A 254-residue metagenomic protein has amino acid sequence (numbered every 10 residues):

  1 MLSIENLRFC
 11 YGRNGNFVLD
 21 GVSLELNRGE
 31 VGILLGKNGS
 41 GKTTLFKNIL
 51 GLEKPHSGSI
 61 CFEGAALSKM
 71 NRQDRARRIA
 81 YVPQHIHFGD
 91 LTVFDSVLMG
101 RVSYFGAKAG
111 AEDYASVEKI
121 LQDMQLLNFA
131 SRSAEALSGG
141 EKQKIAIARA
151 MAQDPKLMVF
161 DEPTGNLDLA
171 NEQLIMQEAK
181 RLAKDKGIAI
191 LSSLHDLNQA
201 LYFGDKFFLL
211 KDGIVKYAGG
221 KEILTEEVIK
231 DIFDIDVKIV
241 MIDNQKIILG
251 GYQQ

Functional and structural regions predicted by a protein language model:
M1-I4, R8-G21, R28, K69-N71: A short, flexible loop at the N-terminus of ABC-type nucleotide-binding domains that lies
L35-K37: The feature captures the beta-strand-to-loop junction immediately N-terminal to the Walker
L50: Helix-to-loop junction immediately C-terminal to a conserved catalytic motif
G58-A66, R75: Conserved ABC transporter NBD signature motif
A111-F129, D154: Conserved ABC ATPase "signature" region
S133-L137, E141: Conserved ABC ATPase signature
M158-E162: Catalytic Walker B motif of ABC-type/P-loop ATPase nucleotide-binding domains
